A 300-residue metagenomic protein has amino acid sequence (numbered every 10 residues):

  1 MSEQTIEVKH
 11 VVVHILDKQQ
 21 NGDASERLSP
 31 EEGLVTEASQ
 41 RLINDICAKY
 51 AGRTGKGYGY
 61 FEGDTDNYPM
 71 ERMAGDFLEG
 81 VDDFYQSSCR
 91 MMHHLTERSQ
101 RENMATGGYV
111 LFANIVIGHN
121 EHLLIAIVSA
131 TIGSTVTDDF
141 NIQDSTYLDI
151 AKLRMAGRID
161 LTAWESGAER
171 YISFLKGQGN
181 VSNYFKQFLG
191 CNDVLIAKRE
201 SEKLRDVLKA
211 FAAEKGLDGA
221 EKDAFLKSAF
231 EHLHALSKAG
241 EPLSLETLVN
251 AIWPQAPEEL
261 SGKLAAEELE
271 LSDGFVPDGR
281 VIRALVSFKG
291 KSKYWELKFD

Functional and structural regions predicted by a protein language model:
S2-I6, V12-N21: Intrinsically disordered, low-complexity regulatory segments
Q4, Q19, E31-L34, A38-L285: Long, hydrophobic alpha/beta structural blocks
V12, L28-E32: Charge-dense, extended regions
S25-E26, E71: Extended alpha-helical scaffolding segments
R283-D300: Short, low-complexity, charged amphipathic interaction modules
